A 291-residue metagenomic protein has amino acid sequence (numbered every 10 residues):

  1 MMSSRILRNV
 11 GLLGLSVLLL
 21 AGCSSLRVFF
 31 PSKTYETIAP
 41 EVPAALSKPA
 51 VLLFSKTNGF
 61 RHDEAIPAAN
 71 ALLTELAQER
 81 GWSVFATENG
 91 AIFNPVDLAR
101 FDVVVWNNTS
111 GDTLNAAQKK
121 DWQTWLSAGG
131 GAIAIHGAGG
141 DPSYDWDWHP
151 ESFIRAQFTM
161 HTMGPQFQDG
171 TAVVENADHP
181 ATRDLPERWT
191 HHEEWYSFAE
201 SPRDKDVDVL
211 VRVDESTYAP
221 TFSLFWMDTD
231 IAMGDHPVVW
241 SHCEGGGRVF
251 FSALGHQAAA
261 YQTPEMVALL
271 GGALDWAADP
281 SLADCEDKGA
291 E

Functional and structural regions predicted by a protein language model:
M2-G11: Bacterial N-terminal signal peptides that target proteins for export
R5, L53, G59-P142: Helical hinge/lid and interdomain linker segments adjacent to catalytic or ligand-binding clefts that mediate domain
A21-G22: C-terminal motif of bacterial Sec signal peptides marking the signal peptidase cleavage site
S25-L46, L72-E75, E79-W82, E88 (+1 more regions): Extracellular ligand-binding/catalytic regions of CAZymes and related secreted enzymes and adhesion modules
P31, Y35-E36, M160-G245: Catalytic beta-strand/loop cores that center a nucleophilic Ser/Cys/Thr and support acyl-enzyme chemistry
P49: Nucleotide donor/acceptor-binding cores
N58-G59, I92, G111, G139-G140 (+3 more regions): Short, solvent-exposed loop/turn segments at secondary-structure junctions
D112-E187: A glycine-rich, often tryptophan-bearing local segment used as a flexible ligand/cofactor-contacting loop or short
